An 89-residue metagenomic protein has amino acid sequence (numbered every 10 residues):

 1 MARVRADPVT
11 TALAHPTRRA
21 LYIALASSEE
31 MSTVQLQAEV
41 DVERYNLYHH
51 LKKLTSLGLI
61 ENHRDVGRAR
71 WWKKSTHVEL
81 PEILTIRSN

Functional and structural regions predicted by a protein language model:
M1-A20: Short alpha-helical segments that sit at the start of domains
P16-R18, S28-S32: Short capping segments at the starts of secondary-structure elements
S27, L57, R68-N89: Conserved segment of winged-helix/HTH DNA-binding domains
Q35-E39: A short acidic, leucine-rich amphipathic alpha-helix
Y45: Key DNA-contact positions within bacterial/archaeal DNA-binding proteins
L51-K52: Short, hydrophobic-biased segments on the C-terminal half of alpha helices that form "recognition helices"
T55-D65: A short, conserved structural fragment
